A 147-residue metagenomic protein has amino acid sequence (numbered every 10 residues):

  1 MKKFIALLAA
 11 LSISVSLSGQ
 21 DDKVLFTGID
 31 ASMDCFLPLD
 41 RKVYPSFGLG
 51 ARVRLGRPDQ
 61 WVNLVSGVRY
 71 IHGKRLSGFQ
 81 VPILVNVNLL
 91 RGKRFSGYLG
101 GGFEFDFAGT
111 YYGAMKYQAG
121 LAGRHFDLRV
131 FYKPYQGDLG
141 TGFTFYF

Functional and structural regions predicted by a protein language model:
M1-F26: Cleavable N-terminal export/targeting peptides
K3, Y132-T141: Short glycine/proline-enriched turn or capping motifs at secondary-structure junctions
A9-A10, L139-F147: A signal for specific C-terminal beta-sheet/loop modules enriched in small/flexible residues with GP/PG/PP motifs
G19-R57, W61-N63, T144-Y146: Short glycine/proline- and aromatic-enriched beta-strand/turn motifs that initiate or cap beta-hairpins
K23-T27, R41-L49, R75-V81, F95-G97 (+3 more regions): Residues that define the transmembrane beta-barrel architecture of outer-membrane proteins
T27-L39, W61-H72, S96-F107, R124-Q136: Transmembrane beta-strand segments that form the barrel wall of outer-membrane beta-barrel proteins
G48-G109: Gram-negative (and chloroplast) outer-membrane scaffold detector with strong preference for beta-barrel transmembrane
R52-P58, N86-G92, G120-F126, K133 (+1 more regions): Structural signature of outer-membrane beta-barrel channels/translocons
